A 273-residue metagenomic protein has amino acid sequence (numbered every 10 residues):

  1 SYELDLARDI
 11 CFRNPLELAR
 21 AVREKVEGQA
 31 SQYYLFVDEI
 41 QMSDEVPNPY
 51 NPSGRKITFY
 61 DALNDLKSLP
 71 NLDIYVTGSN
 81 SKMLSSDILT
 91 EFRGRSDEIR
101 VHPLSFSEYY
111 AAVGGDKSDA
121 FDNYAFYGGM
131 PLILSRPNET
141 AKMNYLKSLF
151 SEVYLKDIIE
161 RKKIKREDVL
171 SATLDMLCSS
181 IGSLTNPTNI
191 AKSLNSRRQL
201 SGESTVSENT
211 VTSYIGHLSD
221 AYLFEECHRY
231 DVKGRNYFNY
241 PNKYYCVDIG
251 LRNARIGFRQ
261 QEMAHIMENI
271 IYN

Functional and structural regions predicted by a protein language model:
Y2-Y33, I57: Short glycine-rich substrate-engagement loop in P-loop NTPases that contacts/grips substrate
R8-I10, I40-V46, M83-L84: Catalytic P-loop NTPase motifs of RecA-like helicase/translocase cores
E24-A30, D65-L72, E91: Conserved catalytic network of the ASCE P-loop NTPase/AAA+ motor domain
Y33-Y34, K243: The start of beta-strands in P-loop NTPase/AAA+ ATPase cores
F36, I40-Y75: Conserved Walker B catalytic segment
N71, S79-S81, S85-L184, T188: Interdomain motor-coupling "hinge/lid" segment immediately C-terminal to the ATP-binding subdomain of NTP-driven enzymes
E139, M143-N273: Accessory nucleic acid-recognition modules appended to NTPase machines
